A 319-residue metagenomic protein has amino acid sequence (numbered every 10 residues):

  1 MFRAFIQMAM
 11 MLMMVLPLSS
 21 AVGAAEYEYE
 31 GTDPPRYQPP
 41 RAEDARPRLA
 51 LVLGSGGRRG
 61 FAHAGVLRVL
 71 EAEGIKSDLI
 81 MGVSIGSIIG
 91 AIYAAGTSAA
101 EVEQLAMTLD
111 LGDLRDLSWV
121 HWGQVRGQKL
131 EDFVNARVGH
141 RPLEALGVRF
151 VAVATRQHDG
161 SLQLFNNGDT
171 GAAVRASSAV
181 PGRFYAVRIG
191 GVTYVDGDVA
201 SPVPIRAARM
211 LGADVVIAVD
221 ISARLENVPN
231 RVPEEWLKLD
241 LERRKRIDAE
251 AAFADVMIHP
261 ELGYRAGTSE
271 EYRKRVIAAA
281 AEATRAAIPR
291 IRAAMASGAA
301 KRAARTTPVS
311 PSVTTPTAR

Functional and structural regions predicted by a protein language model:
F2, A21-I80, I92-R319: Patatin-like phospholipase
Q7-S19: Bacterial N-terminal signal peptides
G82, G86: Gly/Ala-rich beta-loop-alpha elbow adjacent to hydrolase catalytic centers
